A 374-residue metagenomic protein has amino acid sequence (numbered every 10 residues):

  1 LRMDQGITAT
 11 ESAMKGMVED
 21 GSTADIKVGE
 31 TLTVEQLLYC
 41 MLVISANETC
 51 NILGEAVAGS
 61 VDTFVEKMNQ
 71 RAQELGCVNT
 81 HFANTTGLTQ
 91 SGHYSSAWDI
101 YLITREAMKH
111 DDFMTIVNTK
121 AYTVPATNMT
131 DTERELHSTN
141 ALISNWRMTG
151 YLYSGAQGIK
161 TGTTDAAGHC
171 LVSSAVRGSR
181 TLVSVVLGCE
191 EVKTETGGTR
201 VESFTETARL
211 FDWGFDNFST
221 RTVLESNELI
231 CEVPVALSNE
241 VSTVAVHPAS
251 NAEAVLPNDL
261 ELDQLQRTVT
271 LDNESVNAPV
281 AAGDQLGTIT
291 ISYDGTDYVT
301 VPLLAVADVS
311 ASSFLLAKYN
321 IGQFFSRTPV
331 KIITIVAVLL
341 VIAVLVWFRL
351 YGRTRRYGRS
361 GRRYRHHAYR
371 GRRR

Functional and structural regions predicted by a protein language model:
L1-W98, T104-D111: Active-site-adjacent loops and short helices of periplasmic peptidoglycan-processing enzymes
C77-V78, G92-Y94, W98-D99, T104-A337 (+2 more regions): Domain-terminus/edge residues, biased toward the C-terminal soluble/receptor-binding domains of extracytoplasmic
R353-R374: Cytoplasmic C-terminal tails of single-pass
